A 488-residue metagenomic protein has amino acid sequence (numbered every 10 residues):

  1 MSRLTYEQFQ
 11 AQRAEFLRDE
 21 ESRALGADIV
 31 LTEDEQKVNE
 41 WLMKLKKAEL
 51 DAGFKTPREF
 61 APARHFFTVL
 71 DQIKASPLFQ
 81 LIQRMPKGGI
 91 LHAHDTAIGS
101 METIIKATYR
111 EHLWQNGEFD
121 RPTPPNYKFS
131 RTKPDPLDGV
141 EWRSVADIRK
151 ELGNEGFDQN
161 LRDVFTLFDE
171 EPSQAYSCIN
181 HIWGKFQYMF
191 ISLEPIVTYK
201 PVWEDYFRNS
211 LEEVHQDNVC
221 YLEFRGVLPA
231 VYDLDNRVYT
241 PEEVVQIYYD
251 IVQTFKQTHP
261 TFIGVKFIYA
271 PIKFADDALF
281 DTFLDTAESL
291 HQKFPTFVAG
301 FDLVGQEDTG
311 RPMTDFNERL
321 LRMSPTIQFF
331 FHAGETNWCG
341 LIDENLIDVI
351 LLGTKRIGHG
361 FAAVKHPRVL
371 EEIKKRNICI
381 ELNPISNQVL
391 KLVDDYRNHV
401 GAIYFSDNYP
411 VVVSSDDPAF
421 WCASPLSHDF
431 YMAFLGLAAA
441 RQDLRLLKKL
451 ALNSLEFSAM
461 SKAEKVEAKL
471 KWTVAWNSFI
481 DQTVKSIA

Functional and structural regions predicted by a protein language model:
M1-F329, E335-A488: Metal-cofactor-binding active-site regions of metalloenzymes
